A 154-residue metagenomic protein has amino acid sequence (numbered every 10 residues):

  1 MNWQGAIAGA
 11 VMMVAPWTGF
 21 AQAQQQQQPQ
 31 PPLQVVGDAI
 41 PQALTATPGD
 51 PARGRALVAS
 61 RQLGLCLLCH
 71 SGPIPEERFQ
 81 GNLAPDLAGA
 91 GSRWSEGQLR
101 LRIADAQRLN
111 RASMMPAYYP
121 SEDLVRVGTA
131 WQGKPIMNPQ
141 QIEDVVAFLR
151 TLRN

Functional and structural regions predicted by a protein language model:
M1-I40, N154: N-terminal export/targeting leaders of redox proteins
Q4-G9, Q22-Q30, G97-Y118: Extended, non-globular alpha-helical segments
Q28-R61: Electrostatic cytochrome c docking/interface patches
L44, P48, L57-A59, L67-D105 (+1 more regions): Gly/Gly-Pro-rich "capping" loops immediately C-terminal to redox-active cysteine motifs in periplasmic/lumenal
D50, S95, M137-Q141: An acidic site on a long C-lobe helix of protein kinase domains
G64: Cys/His-enriched microdomains
L101-R102, R108, Y118-N154: C-terminal capping alpha-helices of c-type cytochrome domains
